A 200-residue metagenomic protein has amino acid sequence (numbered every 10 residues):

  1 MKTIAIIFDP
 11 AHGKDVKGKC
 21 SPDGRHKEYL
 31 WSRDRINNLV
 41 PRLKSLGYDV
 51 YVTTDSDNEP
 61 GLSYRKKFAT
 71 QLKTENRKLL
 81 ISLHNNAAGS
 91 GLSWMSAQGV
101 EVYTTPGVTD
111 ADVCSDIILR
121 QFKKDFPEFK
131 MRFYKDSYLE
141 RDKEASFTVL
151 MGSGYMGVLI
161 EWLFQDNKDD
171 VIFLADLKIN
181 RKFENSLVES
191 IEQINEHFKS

Functional and structural regions predicted by a protein language model:
M1-K66, S96-Q98: Active-site histidine-acidic residue metal-binding/catalytic motifs, centered on HxH/HExxH-like signatures
K2-I4, L43-V50, T74-L80, E128-F129 (+1 more regions): Loop/turn elements at helix/coil->beta-strand transitions in domains of secreted/extracellular proteins
I7-D9, C20, H26, L72 (+3 more regions): Active-site-adjacent mobile loop/cap segments within catalytic or ligand-binding domains
G13-D15, S56-P60, N85-G91, G107-D110 (+3 more regions): Solvent-exposed loop/turn segments at secondary-structure junctions within structured extracellular/periplasmic domains
D15-K27, A87-I117, Q121, D125: A short, glycine/acidic-enriched catalytic loop
D34-V40, K44, V113-E128, I172-S200: Long, well-ordered alpha-helical scaffolding segments within enzyme catalytic domains, especially pronounced
V52, F133-D136: A structural preference for short, hydrophobic beta-strand core positions in alpha/beta folds
R65-E75: Short, well-structured alpha-helical segments in soluble
